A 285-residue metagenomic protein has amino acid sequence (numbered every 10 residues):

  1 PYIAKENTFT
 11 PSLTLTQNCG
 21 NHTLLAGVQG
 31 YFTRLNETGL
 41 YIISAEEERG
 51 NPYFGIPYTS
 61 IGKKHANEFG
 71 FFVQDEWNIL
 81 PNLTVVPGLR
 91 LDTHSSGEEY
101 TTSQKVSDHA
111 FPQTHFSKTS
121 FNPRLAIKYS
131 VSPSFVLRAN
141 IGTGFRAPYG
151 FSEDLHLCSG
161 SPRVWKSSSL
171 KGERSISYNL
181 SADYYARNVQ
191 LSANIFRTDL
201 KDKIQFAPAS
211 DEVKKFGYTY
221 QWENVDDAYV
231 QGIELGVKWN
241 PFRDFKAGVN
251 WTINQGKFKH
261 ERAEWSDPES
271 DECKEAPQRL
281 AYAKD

Functional and structural regions predicted by a protein language model:
P1, E37-A45, G97-V106, G150-C158 (+4 more regions): Outer-membrane beta-barrel translocator domains and adjoining extracellular loop/strand segments of Gram-negative
P1-S103, S130, Y185, S192: Face-selective signature of the C-terminal outer-membrane beta-barrel domain
Y2-N7, N18, E47-E48, I61-N67 (+7 more regions): Replace "Gram-negative outer membrane beta-barrel proteins" with "bacterial and organellar outer membrane beta-barrel
N7-L13, N67-V73, L91, F121-L125 (+5 more regions): Hydrophobic, lipid-facing positions within transmembrane beta-strands of outer-membrane proteins
L13-C19, N67, V73-N78, L83 (+11 more regions): Residue-level signature of outer-membrane beta-barrel architecture
C19, G30-N36, L91-G97, I141-A147 (+5 more regions): Transmembrane beta-strands of outer-membrane beta-barrel pores
N78-P81, V85, T93, R197-D199 (+1 more regions): Gram-negative outer-membrane beta-barrel transporters
S130, V136-R138, G142, S169-V225 (+3 more regions): Membrane-embedded beta-barrel scaffold of Gram-negative outer-membrane proteins
